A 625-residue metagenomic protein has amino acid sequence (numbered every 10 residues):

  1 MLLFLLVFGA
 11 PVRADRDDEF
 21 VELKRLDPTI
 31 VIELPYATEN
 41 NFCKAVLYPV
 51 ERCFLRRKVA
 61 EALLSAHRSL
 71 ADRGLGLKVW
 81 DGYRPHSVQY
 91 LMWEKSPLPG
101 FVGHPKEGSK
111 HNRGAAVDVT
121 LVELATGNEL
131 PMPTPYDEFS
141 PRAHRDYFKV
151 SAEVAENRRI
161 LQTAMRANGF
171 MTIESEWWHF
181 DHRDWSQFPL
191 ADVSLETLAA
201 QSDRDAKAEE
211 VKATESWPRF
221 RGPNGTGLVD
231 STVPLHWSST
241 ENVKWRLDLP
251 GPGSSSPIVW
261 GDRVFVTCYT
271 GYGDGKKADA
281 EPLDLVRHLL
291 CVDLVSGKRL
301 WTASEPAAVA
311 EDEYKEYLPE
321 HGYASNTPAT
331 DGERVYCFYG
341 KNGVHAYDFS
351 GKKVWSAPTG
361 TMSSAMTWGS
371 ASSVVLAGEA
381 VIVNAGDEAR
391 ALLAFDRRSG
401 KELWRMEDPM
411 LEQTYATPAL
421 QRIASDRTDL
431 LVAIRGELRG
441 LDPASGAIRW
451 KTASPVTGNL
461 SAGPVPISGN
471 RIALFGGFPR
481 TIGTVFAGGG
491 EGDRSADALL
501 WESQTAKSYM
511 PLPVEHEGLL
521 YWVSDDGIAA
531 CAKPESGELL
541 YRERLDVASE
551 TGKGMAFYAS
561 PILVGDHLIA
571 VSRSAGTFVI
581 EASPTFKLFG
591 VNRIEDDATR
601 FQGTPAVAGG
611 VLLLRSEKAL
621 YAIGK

Functional and structural regions predicted by a protein language model:
L2-R13: Hydrophobic h-region of N-terminal signal peptides that target proteins for export in Gram-negative bacteria
V12-G82, E94-S175, D181-D203: Extracytoplasmic cell-surface/polysaccharide-interacting catalytic and binding patches
G82-R84, L124, P135, W185 (+4 more regions): An acidic- and aromatic-residue-enriched active-site/binding cleft used to recognize and process polar
R84, W178, M555: Single, functionally critical "micro-switch" positions that shape active/binding sites and transmembrane helices
H86-V102, K315-H321: Charged, often glycine-rich, active-site loop that binds/positions anionic groups
H86-Y90, D184, H345: Short catalytic/ligand-binding loop motif for oxyanion handling, primarily in non-cytosolic enzymes, centered on
Y90-W93, Q187, S231-T232: Short aromatic-enriched loop/helix-cap "lid" or pocket-rim segments at secondary-structure transitions that line
R204-K625: Noncatalytic, solvent-exposed loop/strand surfaces of beta-propeller-type extracellular/periplasmic domains
